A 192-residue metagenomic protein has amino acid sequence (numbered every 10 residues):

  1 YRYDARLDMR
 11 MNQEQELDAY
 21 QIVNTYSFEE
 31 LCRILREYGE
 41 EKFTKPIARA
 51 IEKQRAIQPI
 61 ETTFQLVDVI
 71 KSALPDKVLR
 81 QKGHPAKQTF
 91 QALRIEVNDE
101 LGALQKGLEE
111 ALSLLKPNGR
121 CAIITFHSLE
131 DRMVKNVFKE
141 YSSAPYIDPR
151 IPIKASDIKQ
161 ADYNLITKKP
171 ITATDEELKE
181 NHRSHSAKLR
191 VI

Functional and structural regions predicted by a protein language model:
Y1-I192: S-adenosyl-L-methionine-dependent methyltransferase catalytic core, i.e., the SAM/SAH-binding region
